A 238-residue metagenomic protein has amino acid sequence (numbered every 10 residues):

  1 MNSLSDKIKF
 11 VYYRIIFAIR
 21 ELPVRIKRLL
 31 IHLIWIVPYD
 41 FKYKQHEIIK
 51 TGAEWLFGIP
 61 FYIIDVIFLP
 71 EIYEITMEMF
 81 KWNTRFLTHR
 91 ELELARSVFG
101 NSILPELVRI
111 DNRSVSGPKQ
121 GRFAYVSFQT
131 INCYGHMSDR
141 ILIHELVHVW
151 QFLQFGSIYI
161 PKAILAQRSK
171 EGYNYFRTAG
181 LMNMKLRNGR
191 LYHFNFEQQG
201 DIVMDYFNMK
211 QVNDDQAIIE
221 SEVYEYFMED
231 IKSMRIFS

Functional and structural regions predicted by a protein language model:
M1-F61, V66-I67: N-terminal low-structure segments adjacent to metalloprotease catalytic domains across cellular compartments
N2, F10-F17, E21, R25 (+6 more regions): Metalloprotease/metallohydrolase-associated module, dominated by Zn2+-dependent proteases
H32, I36, K44, E54-I59 (+5 more regions): Short loop/turn hinge sites at secondary-structure boundaries
L69, L104, D139: Active-site surface patch of divalent metal-dependent phosphodiester/phosphate bond hydrolases
I72-E74: Protein maturation boundaries and topogenic segments
N83-F86, N101, P118-E145, L153-G156 (+1 more regions): Short pre-active-site segment immediately N-terminal to the catalytic Zn-binding motif
E106-Q120: Mature, structured domains enriched in cysteine- and short glycine motifs
L146-A166: Catalytic Zn2+-binding segment of zinc metalloproteases
